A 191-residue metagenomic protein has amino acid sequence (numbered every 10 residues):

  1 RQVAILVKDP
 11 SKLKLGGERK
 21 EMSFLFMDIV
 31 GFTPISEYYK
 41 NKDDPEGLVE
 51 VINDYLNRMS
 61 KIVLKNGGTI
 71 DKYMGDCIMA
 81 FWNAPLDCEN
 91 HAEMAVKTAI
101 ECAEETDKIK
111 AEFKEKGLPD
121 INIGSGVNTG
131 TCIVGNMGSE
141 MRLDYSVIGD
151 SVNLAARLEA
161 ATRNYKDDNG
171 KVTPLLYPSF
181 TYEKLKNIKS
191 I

Functional and structural regions predicted by a protein language model:
V3, F32, T181-L185: A generic structural signal for short hydrophobic patches within well-formed alpha-helices
A4-R19, D107, R163: Short regulatory alpha-helical coupling segments that immediately precede and/or link into cyclic nucleotide signaling
L13-T98, Y145: Catalytic NTP-binding/metal-coordinating core of nucleotidyl cyclase/transferase enzymes
E18-E21, D120-N122, M141, G170: Short loop/turn elements that form and flank the Walker-type P-loop nucleotide-binding site in RecA-like NTPase cores
E50-G68, A84-S125, D150-N164: Alpha-helical scaffold within the catalytic cores of cyclic-nucleotide enzymes
M74-G75, E115-G126, D168-S179: Acidic/histidine metal-binding catalytic segments
F81-H91, S125-L143, Y165: Catalytic strand-loop-helix junctions within cyclic-nucleotide turnover domains
C132-V134, R163-I191: Cytosolic regulatory/linker segments at or just downstream of nucleotide-handling modules in signal-transduction
